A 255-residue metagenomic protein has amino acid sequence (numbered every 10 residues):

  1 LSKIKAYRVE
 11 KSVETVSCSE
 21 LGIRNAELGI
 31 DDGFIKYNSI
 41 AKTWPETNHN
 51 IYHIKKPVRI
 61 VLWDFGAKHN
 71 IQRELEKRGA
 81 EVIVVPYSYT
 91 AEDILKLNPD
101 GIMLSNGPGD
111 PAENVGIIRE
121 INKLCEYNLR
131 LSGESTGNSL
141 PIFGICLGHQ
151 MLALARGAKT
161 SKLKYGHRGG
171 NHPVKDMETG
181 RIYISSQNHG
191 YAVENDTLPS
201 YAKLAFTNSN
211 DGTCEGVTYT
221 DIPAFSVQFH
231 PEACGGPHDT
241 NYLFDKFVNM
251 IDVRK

Functional and structural regions predicted by a protein language model:
L1-L97, P111, R119, C234 (+1 more regions): RNA-binding accessory domains that recognize and position tRNA/RNA substrates
R59-D64, S185-S186, F225-F229: Active-site-proximal beta-strand elements of phosphoester/diester hydrolases
W63, V85, L163, T207 (+2 more regions): Hydrophobic residues at beta-strand termini and immediately following loops that shape nucleotide-binding pockets
K96, G101, N106-N195, G236-I251: Cysteine-nucleophile active-site neighborhood
G180-I222: Catalytic beta-strand/loop cores that center a nucleophilic Ser/Cys/Thr and support acyl-enzyme chemistry
G216-R254: A glycine-centered loop/beta-turn motif at secondary-structure junctions
